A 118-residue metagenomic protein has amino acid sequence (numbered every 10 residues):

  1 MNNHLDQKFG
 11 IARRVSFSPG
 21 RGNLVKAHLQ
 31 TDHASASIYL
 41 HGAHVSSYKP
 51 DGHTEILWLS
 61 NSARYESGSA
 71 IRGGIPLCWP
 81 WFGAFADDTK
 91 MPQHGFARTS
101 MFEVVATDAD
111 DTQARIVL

Functional and structural regions predicted by a protein language model:
M1-L118: Surface-exposed acidic/polar loop and edge beta-strand patches at domain peripheries
